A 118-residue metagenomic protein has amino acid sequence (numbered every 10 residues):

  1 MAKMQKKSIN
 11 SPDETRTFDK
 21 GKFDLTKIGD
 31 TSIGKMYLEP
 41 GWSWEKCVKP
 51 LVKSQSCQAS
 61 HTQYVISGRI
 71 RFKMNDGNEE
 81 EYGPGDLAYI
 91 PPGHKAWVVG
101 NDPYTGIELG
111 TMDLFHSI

Functional and structural regions predicted by a protein language model:
M1-Y37, E45: A short, N-terminal "cap"/entry segment at the start of jelly-roll beta-barrel domains of the cupin/DSBH fold
K35-S56, E79: Conserved short histidine dyad/triad with adjacent acidic residue
M36-L38, Q63, A88: Conserved GNAT-family N-acetyltransferase fold
S43-W44, G68-K73, A96: Short beta-strand segments in beta-sandwich/barrel cores
S54-F72: Short, conserved beta-strand element in jelly-roll/cupin
M74-G93: Short acidic-glycine-tyrosine-enriched beta hairpin
P91-S117: Ligand-binding loop in jelly-roll beta-barrel domains
